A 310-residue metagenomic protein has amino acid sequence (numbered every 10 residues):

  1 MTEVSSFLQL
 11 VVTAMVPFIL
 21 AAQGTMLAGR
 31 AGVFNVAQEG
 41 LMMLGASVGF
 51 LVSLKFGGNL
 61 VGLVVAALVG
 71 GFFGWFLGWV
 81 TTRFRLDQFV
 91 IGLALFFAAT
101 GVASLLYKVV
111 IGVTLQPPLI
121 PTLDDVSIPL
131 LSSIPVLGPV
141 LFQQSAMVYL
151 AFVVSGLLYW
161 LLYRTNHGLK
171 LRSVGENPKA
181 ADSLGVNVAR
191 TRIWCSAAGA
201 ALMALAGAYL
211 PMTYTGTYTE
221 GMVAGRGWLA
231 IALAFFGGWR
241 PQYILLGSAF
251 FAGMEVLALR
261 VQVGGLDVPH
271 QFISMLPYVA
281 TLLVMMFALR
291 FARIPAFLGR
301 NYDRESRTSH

Functional and structural regions predicted by a protein language model:
S6-N59, L63, L68, F72-F89 (+1 more regions): Single transmembrane alpha-helix segments in multi-pass membrane proteins
A21, A46-F50, T100-S104, V148-Y159 (+4 more regions): Hydrophobic core segments of alpha-helical transmembrane domains in multi-pass membrane transport and ion-translocation
G29-F34, F73-L130, R164-N166, M222-G225 (+1 more regions): Short loop segments and helix-boundary regions at transmembrane helix junctions of multi-pass inner-membrane proteins
F89-V90, Q116-P121, Q143-L150, R192 (+4 more regions): Loop-to-transmembrane alpha-helix initiation sites
A99-R164, G265-I273, A292, R300-H310: Transmembrane helix-bundle core of multi-pass membrane transporters and related energy-transducing complexes
P139-Y218, P241-Q242, L246: Helix-loop-helix "hairpin" substructures at the membrane interface of multi-pass membrane proteins
L158, E176-R190, V261-H310: Cytosolic-side transmembrane-helix boundaries in multi-pass membrane proteins
T213-Y278: Transmembrane alpha-helical segments in multi-pass inner-membrane proteins
